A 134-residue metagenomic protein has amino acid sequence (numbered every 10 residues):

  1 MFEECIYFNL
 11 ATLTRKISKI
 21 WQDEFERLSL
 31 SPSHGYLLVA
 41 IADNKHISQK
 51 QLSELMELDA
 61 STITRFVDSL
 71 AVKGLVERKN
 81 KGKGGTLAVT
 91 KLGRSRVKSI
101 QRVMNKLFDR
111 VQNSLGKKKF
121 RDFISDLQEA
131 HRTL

Functional and structural regions predicted by a protein language model:
M1-L28, T86: N-terminal leader segment of winged-helix/HTH proteins
S18, H46, D68-S125: Charged, amphipathic alpha-helical coiled-coil/dimerization segments
L37-L38: Short alpha-helical "packing" element that flanks the helix-turn-helix/winged-helix DNA-binding module
I41-N44, Q128-A130: Short helix-capping/turn signature of helix-turn-helix
K45-H46, E57: Central "turn" residue of the DNA-binding helix-turn-helix
Q49: Helix-turn-helix DNA-binding elements, focusing on the entry/boundary residues of the two helices that contact DNA
S53: The alpha-helix within a helix-turn-helix
